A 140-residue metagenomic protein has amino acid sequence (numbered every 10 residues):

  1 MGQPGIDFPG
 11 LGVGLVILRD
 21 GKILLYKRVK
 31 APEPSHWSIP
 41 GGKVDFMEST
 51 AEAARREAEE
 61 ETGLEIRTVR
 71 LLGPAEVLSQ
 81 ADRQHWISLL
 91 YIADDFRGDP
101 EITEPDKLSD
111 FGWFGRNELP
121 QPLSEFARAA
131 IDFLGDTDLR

Functional and structural regions predicted by a protein language model:
M1-I23, P74, I92: Conserved N-terminal beta-strand and adjoining loop/helix that marks the start of the Nudix/MutT-like hydrolase domain
G5-P9, H36, A81-I87, P105-L108: A generic structural micro-feature
G10-G12, L18, I39, I66 (+1 more regions): Short connector loops at helix/strand junctions that flank enzyme active sites, especially segments positioning acidic
L18-I23, A31-E33, D45-F46, V77 (+1 more regions): Short, charged/polar surface micro-motifs in flexible loops or helix N-caps
K22-E60: Conserved Nudix-box catalytic region and its N-terminal flanking loop in Nudix hydrolases and closely related
E65-G73: A short coil-to-beta-strand element that immediately follows conserved catalytic motifs
A75-P100, A130, L134: Active-site-adjacent beta-strand/loop module that shapes the phosphate/pyrophosphate-binding cleft
I92, E101-F133: NUDIX/MutT-family hydrolases
